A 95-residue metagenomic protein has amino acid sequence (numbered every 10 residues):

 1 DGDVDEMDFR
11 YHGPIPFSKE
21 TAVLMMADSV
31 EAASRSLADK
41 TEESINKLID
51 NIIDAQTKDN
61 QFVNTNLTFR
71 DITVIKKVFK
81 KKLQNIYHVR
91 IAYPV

Functional and structural regions predicted by a protein language model:
D1-V95: Terminal helices and disordered tails flanking the catalytic cores of nucleotide-processing hydrolases
